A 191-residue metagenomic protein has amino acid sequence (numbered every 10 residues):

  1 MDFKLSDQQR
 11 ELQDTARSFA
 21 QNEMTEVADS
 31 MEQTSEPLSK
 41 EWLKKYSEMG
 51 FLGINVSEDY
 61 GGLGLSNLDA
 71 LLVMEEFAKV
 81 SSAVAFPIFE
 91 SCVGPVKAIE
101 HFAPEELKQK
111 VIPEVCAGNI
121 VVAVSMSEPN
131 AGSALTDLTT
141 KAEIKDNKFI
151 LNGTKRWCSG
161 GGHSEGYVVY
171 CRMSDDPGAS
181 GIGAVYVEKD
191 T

Functional and structural regions predicted by a protein language model:
M1-F89, Q109-K110, E114-A117: Amphipathic, small/basic residue-rich leader segments at the start of a protein or domain
G50, P104, G153: Conserved G/P- and acidic residue-centered "switch" motifs that form tight phosphate/ATP-binding loops in soluble
D59, M126-A131, R156-W157: Short, solvent-exposed loop/turn elements at beta->coil junctions and helix N-caps that rim active or binding pockets
M74, V96-I99, I112, V168 (+1 more regions): Conserved protein kinase catalytic domain
A85-E106, G132-L135: N-terminal glycine-rich flavin-associated loop
G118-M126: A short, Trp-centered hydrophobic/proline-enriched beta-strand micro-motif
T140-E143: A structural signal for short hydrophobic beta-strand segments in well-ordered beta-sheet cores
K148, N152-T191: A short core secondary-structure module
